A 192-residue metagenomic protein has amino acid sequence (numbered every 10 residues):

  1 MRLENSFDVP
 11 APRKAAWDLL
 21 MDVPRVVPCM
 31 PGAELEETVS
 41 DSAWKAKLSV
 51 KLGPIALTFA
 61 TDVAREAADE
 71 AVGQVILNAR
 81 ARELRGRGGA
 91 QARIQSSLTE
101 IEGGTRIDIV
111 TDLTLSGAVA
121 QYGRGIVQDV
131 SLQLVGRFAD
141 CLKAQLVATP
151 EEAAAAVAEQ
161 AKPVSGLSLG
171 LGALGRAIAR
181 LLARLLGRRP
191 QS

Functional and structural regions predicted by a protein language model:
M1, F7, P28, V50 (+5 more regions): Flexible, active-site-adjacent loop/turn segments at secondary-structure boundaries
M1-G53, K162-S192: Hydrophobic ligand-binding cavity/cleft-lining segments
R2-S6, A43-K45, T58-A60, Q74 (+2 more regions): Intrinsic-disorder/low-complexity, polar/charged segments enriched in Ser/Thr/Lys/Arg/Asp/Glu/Gln
S6-D8, K14, L35, I55-L57 (+5 more regions): Short capping/connector residues at structural and topological boundaries
R25-V26, G73, L146-A148: Short amphipathic alpha-helical segments with coiled-coil-like heptad repeat character
E37-A81: Glycine-rich portal/gate segments that line the openings of hydrophobic small-molecule binding cavities
D62, A67, I76, R80-V130: Beta-strand/loop substructures that line and gate deep hydrophobic ligand-binding cavities in soluble
E102-D108, D112-S192: Terminal "cap-and-tail" regions of soluble proteins that handle hydrophobic small molecules
